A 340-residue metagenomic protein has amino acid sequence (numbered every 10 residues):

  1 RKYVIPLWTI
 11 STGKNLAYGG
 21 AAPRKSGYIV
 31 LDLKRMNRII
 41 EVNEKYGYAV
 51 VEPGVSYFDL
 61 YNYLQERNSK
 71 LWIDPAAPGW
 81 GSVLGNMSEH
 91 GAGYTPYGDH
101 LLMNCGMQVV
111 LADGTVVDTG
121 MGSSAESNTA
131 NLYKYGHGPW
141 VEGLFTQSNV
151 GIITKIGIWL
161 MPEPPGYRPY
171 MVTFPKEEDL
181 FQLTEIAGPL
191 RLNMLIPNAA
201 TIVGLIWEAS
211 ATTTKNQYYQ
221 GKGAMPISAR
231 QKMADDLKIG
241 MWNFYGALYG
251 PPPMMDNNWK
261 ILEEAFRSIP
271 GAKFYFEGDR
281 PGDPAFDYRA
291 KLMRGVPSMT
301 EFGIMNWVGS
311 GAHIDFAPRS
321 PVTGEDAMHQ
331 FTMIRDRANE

Functional and structural regions predicted by a protein language model:
R1, G27-L33, G54, F58 (+10 more regions): Conserved structured core elements
R1-K34: Glycine-rich N-terminal segment of FAD-binding domains in flavoprotein oxidoreductases, spanning the beta-loop-helix
Y3-I10, E44-Y48, E52-P53: Gly/Ser-rich catalytic/binding loops embedded in alpha/beta enzyme cores
L16-Y18, P78-E89, I206-A209, D283 (+1 more regions): Beta-rich nucleic-acid/ligand-interaction surfaces
Y28-I40, G93-H100, Y219-S228, L292-E301: Acidic, His- and aromatic-enriched active-site or binding-groove loops in soluble protein domains that engage sugars
N37-E44, T154-G166, L237-I239, G303-H313: Residues forming anionic-ligand binding surfaces in small-molecule and nucleic-acid pockets of primarily soluble enzymes
I39-V42, V51-P53, Y57-N193: FAD-binding subdomain of flavoenzyme oxidoreductases
F174-K176, F181-E340: C-terminal substrate-recognition/cap domain of FAD-linked oxidoreductases
